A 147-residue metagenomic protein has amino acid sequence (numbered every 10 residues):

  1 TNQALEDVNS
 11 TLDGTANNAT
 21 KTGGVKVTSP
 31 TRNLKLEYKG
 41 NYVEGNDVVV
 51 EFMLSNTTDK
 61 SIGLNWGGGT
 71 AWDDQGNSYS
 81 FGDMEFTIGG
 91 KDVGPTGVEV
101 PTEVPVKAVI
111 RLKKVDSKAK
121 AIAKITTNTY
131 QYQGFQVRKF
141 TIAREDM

Functional and structural regions predicted by a protein language model:
T1-N2: Heptad-repeat coiled-coil alpha-helices
L5, L12-V27, D59, G68-W72 (+1 more regions): Surface-exposed edge beta-strand/loop patches
S10-G45, E85-I88: Low-complexity, acidic Ser/Thr/Pro/Gly-rich terminal tails and inter-domain linkers that flank the onset of structured
K39-G40, G94-V100: Beta-strand-rich interaction surfaces with strong enrichment in secreted/lumenal proteins
N46-N56: Short, well-ordered beta-strand segments enriched in hydrophobic/aromatic residues
F52, K60-W66: Core FKBP-type peptidyl-prolyl cis-trans isomerase
N65-M84: Solvent-exposed beta-hairpin/edge-strand motifs
S80-G94: Short beta-strand and strand-turn-strand segments in soluble, beta-rich domains
